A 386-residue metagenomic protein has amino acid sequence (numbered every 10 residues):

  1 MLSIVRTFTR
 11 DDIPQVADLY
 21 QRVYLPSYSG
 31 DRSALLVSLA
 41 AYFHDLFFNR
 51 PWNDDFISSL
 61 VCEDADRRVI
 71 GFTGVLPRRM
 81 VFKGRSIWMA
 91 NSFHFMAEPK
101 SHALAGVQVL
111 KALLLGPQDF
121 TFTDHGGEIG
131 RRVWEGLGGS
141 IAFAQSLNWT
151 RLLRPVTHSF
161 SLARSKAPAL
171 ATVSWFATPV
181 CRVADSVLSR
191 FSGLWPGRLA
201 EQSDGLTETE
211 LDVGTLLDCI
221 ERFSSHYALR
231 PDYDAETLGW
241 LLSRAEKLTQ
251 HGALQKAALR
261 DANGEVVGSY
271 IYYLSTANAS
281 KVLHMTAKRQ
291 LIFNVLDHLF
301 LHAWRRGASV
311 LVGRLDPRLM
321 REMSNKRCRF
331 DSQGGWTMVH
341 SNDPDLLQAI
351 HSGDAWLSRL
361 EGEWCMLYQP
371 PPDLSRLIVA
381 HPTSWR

Functional and structural regions predicted by a protein language model:
L2-I4: Extreme N-terminal starter segment of soluble prokaryotic enzymes
T9-D12: Acidic/polar helix N-cap motif
P14-G74, R79-F82, I87, S140-T276: Amide-forming acyltransferase catalytic core, primarily the GNAT-like/NAT-type and related acyltransferase folds
Y20-Y24, F47-R50, L113, P117 (+5 more regions): Hydrophobic, Leu/Ile/Phe/Ala-enriched alpha-helical segments that form helix-helix packing faces
S58, F120-R190, R244-A245, L254-Q255 (+2 more regions): Active-site/acyl-donor-binding loops of N-acyltransferases
L76, S86-N91, G106-K111: "Short basic amphipathic alpha-helical interaction patches in structured regions
S86-E98, N278-K288: Conserved acetyl-CoA binding element of GNAT-fold acetyltransferases
H94-Q118, F122-T123, Q290-H302: Conserved acetyl-CoA-binding loop-helix of GNAT-fold acetyltransferases
